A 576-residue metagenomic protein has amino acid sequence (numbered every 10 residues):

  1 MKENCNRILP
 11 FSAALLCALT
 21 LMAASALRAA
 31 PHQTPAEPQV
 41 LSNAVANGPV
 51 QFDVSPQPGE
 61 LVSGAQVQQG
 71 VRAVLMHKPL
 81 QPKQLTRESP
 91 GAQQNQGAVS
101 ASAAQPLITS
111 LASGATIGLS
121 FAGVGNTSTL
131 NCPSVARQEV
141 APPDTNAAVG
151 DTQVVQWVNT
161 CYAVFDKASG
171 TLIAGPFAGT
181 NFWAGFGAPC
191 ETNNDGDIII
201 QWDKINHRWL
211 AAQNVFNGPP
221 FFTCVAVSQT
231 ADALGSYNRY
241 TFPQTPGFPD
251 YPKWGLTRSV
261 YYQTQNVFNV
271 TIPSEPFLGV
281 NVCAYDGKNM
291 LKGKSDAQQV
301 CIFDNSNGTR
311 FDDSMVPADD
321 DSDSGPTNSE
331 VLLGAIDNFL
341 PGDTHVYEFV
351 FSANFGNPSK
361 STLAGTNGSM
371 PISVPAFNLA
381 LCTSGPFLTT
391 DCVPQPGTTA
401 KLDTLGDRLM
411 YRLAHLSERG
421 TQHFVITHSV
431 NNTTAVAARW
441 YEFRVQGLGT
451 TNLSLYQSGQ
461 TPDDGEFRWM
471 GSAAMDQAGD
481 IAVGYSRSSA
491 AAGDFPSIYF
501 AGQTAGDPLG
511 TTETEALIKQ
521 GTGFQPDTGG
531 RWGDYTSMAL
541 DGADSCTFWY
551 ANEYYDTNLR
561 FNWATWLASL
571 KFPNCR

Functional and structural regions predicted by a protein language model:
K2-A14: Bacterial N-terminal signal peptides that target proteins for export
P10, A23, A98-S100: Intrinsically disordered, low-complexity segments
S12-A24: Bacterial N-terminal signal peptides
A23, L27-P31: Boundary at the C-terminal end of the N-terminal hydrophobic targeting segment
A30-R576: C-terminal PAP-associated
